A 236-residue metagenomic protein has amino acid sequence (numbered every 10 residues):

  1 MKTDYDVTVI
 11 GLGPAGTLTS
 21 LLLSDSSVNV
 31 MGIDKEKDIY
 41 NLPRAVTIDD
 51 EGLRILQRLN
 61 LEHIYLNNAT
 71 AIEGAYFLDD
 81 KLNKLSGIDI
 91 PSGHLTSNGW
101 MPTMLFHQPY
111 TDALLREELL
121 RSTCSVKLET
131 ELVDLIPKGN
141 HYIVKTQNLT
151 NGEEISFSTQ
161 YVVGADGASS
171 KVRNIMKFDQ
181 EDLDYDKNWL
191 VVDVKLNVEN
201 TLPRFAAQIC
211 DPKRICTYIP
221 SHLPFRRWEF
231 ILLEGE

Functional and structural regions predicted by a protein language model:
T3-G32: N-terminal Rossmann-like FAD-binding beta1-loop-alpha1 element of flavoenzymes
T3-Y5, N151-Y161: Core beta-strand elements of the Rossmann-like FAD/NAD(P) dinucleotide-binding domain in flavoenzyme oxidoreductases
V9, S20, L56, T111-L115 (+3 more regions): Conserved structural-core and active-site-/substrate-pathway-adjacent residues in large, well-folded domains of enzymes
G13-P14, I39, G167: Residue-level detector of alpha-helix initiation sites
R44, D49-L120, I209, I219-S221: Active-site-adjacent segment of FAD-dependent monooxygenases/related oxidoreductases
E117, Y161, A165-E236: Conserved FAD-binding catalytic core of PHBH/FMO-like flavoproteins
L128-I143: A conserved short coil-to-beta-strand element within the FAD-binding core of flavoproteins
